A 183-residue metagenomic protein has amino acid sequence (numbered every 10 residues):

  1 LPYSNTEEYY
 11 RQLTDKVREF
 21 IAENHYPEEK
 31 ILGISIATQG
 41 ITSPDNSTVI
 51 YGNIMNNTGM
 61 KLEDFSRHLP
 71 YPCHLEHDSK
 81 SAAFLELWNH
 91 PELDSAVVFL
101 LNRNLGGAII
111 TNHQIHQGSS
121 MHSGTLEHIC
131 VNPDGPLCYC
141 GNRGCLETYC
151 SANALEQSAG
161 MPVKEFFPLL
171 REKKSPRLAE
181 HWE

Functional and structural regions predicted by a protein language model:
P2-A22, K30-S95: Glycine-rich phosphate-binding loop and adjoining helix at the ATP-binding site of ATP-dependent phosphoryl-transfer
N5-P27, L146-T148, A154-E183: Adenine-nucleotide phosphate-binding core of ATP-dependent small-molecule kinases
E28, H90-L93, S123, G160: Alpha-helix termination/capping residues and helix-transition junctions
I41, N104-G106, L155: Conserved sequence/active-site signature of Rossmann-fold short-chain dehydrogenase/reductase
N46-S47, H113, K173: Detector for glycine-centered tight turns/loop "hinges" at secondary-structure junctions
I50-I54, R143, L170-K173: Conserved short-loop catalytic and cofactor-binding motifs
L93-Y149: Glycine-rich phosphate-binding loop of actin/hexokinase-like ATP-binding domains
